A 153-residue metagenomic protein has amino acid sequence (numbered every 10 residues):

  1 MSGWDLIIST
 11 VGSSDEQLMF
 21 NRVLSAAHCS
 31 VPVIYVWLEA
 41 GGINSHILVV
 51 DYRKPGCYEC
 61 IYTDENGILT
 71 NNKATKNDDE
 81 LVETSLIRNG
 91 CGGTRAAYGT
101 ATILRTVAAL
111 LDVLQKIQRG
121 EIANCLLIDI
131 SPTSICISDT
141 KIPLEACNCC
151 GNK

Functional and structural regions predicted by a protein language model:
S2-L6, T10-K153: Glycine-rich phosphate/adenylate-binding loop
